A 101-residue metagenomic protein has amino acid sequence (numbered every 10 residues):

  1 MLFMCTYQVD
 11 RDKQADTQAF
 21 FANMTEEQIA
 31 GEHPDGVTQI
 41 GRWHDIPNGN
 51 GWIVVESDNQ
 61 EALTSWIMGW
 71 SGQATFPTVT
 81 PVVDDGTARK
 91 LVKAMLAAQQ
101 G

Functional and structural regions predicted by a protein language model:
M1-H33, T38-N50, D58-A62, V83-G101: Short S/T/G/P-rich N-terminal loop/turn motif that feeds into the first structured element of a domain
I53-V54, V79: Short N-terminal micro-motifs specific to bacterial/archaeal maturation and metal-cluster initiation sites
V55-W70: Mid-chain, well-packed structural core segment of small domains
Q73-D85: Conserved short beta-strand edge segments in small beta-sheet-based binding/regulatory domains
